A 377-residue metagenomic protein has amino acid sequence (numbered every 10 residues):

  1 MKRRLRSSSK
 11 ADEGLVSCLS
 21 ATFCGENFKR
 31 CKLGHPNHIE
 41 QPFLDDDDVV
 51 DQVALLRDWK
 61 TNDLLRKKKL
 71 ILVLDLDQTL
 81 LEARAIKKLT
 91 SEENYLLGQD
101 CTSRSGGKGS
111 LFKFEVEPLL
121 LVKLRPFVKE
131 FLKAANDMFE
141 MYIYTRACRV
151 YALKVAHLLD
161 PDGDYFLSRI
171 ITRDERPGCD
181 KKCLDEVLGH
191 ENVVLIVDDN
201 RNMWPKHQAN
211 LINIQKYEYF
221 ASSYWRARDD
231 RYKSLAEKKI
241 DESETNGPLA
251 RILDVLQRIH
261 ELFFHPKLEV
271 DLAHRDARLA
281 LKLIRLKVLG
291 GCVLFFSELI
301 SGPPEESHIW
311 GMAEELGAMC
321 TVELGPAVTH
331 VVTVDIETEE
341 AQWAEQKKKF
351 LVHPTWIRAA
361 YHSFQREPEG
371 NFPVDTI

Functional and structural regions predicted by a protein language model:
M1-K69, L81-S103: Long, acidic (Asp/Glu-rich), low-complexity accessory segments flanking structured domains
R3-S9, C18, K29-C31, I284-T355: Interaction modules related to DNA damage response and DNA replication/repair
L15-S20, K67-L80, F131, D137-E140 (+8 more regions): Core residues of folded domains in eukaryotic genome-function proteins
V49-D58, Q78, A227-D229, K233-K287: Eukaryotic nuclear low-complexity, Arg/Ser/Gly/Pro-rich intrinsically disordered regions
V50-K68, L72, V122-K129, K133-A134 (+4 more regions): Eukaryotic beta-rich interaction modules
K123, V128-H157, L294: Substrate-recognition element of Asp-dependent hydrolases with the DxDx(T/V) motif
A147-R176: Substrate-recognition/cap helix-loop segment adjacent to the acidic, metal-dependent catalytic center of Asp-based
Y165, R169-G247, L279-L286, S297 (+4 more regions): Nuclease catalytic cores that cleave nucleic-acid phosphodiester bonds, predominantly acidic two-metal-ion
